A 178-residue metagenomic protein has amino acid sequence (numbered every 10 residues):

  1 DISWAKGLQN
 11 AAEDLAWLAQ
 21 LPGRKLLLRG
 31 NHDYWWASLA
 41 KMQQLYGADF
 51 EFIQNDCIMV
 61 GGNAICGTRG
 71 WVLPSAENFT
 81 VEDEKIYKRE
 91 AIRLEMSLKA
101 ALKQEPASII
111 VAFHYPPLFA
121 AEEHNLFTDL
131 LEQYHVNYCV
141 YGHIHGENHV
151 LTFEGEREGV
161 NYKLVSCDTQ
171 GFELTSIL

Functional and structural regions predicted by a protein language model:
D1-G61, E123-H135, E158-S166: Core catalytic region of metal-dependent phosphoesterases/phosphodiesterases, especially metallo-beta-lactamase-like
S3-G7, N31-L39, M59, V72-A76 (+3 more regions): Active-site environment of divalent metal-dependent phosphoester hydrolases
L15, Q20-G23, M42-F50, G70-D83 (+1 more regions): Short secondary-structure transition/capping segments
G23, A107-I109, N137: Conserved acidic residues
A37-E123, L130: Conserved catalytic scaffold of divalent metal-dependent phosphoesterases
M59, K85, K99, L130-H135 (+1 more regions): Binuclear metal-dependent phosphoesterase catalytic core
